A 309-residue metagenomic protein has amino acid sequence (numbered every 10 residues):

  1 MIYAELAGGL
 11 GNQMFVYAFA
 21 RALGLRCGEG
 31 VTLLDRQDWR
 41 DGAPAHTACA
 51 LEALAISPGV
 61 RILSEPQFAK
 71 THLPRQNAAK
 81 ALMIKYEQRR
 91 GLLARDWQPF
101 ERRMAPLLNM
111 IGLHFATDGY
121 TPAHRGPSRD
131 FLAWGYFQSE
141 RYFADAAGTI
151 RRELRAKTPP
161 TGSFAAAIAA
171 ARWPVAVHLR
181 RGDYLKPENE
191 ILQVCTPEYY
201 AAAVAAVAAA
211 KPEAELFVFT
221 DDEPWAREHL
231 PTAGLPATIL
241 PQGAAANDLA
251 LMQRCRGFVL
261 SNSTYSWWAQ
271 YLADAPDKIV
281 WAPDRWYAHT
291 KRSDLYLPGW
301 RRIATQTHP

Functional and structural regions predicted by a protein language model:
M1-Y3: Extreme N-terminal starter segment of soluble prokaryotic enzymes
E5-F15: A short, glycine/small-residue-rich beta-strand->loop->alpha-helix junction that serves as a flexible
G9-G11, Q37-D41, F137-R141, R180-Y184 (+5 more regions): Short, solvent-exposed loop/turn segments at secondary-structure junctions
L10, A205-T290: Donor-binding and catalytic core of enzymes assembling or modifying cell-surface/extracellular glycoconjugates
Q13-L25, Y200-A208: Histidine-anchored nucleotide/phosphate-binding helix
C27-D41: A short beta-strand-loop structural module common to alpha/beta enzyme folds
H46-A206, A210-K211: Secretory-pathway luminal glycosyltransferase catalytic domains
A288-P309: Leloir-type glycosyltransferase catalytic cores
